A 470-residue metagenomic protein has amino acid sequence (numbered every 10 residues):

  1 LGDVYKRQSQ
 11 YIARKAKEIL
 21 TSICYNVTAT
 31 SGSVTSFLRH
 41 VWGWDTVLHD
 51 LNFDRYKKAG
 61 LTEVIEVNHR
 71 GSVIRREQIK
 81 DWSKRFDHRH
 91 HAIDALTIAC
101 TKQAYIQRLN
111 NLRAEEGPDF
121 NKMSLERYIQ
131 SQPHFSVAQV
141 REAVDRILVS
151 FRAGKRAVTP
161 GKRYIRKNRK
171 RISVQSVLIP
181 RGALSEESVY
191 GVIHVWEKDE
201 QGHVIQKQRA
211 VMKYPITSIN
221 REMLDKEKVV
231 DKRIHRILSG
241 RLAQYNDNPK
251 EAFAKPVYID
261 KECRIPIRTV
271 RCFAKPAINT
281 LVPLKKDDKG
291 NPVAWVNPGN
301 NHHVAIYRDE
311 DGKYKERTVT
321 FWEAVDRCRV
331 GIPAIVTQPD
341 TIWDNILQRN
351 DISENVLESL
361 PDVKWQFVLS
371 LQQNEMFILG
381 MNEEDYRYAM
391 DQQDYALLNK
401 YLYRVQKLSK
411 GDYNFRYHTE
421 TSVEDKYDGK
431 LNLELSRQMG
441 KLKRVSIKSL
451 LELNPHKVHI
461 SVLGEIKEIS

Functional and structural regions predicted by a protein language model:
G2-S470: Long, compositionally biased intrinsically disordered regions
